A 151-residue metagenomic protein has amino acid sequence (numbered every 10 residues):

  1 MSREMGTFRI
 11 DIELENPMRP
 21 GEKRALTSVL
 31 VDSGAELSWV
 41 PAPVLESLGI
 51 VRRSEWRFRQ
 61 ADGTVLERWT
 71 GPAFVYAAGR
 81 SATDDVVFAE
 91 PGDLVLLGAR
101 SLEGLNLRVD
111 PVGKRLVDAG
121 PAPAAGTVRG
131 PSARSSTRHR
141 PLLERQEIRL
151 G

Functional and structural regions predicted by a protein language model:
M1-R145: Pepsin/retropepsin-fold aspartyl endopeptidases
